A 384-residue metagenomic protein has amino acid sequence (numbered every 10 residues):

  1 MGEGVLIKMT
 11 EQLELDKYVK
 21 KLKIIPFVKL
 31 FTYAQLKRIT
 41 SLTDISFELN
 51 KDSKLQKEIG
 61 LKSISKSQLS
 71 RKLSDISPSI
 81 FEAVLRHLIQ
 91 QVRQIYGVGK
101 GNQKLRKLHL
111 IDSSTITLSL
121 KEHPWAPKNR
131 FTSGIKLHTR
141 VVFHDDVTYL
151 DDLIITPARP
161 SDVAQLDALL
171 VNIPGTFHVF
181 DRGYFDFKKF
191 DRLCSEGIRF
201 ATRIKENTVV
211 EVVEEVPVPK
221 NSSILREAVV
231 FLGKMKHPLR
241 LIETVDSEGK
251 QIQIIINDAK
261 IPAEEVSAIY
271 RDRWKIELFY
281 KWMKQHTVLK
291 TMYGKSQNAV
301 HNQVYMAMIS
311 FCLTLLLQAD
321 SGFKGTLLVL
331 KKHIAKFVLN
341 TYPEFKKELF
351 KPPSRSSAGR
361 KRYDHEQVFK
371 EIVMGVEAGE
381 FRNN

Functional and structural regions predicted by a protein language model:
M1-D44, E48, L61-K62, L73-I76 (+5 more regions): Single, function-defining residue in the core of a domain
K51-S70: Short, basic interhelical loop/turn and adjoining N-cap of the next helix at nucleic-acid- or acidic-partner-contacting
A126-R130: Extracellular beta-strand-rich solenoid/capping regions of secreted or surface-exposed proteins that bind or remodel
